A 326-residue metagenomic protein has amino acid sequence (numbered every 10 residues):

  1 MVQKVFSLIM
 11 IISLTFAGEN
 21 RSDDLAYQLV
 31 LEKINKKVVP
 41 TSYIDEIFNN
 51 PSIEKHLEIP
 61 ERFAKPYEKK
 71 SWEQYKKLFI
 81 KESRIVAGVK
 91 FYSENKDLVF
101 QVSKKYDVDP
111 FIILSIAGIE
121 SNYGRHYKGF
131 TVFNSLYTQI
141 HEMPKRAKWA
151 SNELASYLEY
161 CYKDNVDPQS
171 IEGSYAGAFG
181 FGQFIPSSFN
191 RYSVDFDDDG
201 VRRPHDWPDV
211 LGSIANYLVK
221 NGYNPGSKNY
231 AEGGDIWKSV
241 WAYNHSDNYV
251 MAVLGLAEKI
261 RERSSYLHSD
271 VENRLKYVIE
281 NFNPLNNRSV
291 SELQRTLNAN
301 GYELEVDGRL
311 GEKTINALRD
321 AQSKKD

Functional and structural regions predicted by a protein language model:
K4-L14: Sec-dependent N-terminal signal peptides
G18-A26: Cleaved targeting-peptide boundary
D23, N95, T314: Hydrophobic (often cysteine-bearing) scaffold residues that line and stabilize catalytic clefts of nucleotide/cofactor
L25-A26, E94, R288-E292: Alpha-helix N-cap/N′ positions at the starts of helices
V30-L31, V99, I185, Q294: Generic structural marker for isolated residues within well-ordered, non-membrane alpha-helices of soluble domains
V38-L285, D307-R309: Catalytic glycan-binding domains that act on GlcNAc-containing polysaccharides
F282-V290, R295-D326: Short acidic, glycine/serine/threonine-rich helix-capping segments at coil-helix boundaries
